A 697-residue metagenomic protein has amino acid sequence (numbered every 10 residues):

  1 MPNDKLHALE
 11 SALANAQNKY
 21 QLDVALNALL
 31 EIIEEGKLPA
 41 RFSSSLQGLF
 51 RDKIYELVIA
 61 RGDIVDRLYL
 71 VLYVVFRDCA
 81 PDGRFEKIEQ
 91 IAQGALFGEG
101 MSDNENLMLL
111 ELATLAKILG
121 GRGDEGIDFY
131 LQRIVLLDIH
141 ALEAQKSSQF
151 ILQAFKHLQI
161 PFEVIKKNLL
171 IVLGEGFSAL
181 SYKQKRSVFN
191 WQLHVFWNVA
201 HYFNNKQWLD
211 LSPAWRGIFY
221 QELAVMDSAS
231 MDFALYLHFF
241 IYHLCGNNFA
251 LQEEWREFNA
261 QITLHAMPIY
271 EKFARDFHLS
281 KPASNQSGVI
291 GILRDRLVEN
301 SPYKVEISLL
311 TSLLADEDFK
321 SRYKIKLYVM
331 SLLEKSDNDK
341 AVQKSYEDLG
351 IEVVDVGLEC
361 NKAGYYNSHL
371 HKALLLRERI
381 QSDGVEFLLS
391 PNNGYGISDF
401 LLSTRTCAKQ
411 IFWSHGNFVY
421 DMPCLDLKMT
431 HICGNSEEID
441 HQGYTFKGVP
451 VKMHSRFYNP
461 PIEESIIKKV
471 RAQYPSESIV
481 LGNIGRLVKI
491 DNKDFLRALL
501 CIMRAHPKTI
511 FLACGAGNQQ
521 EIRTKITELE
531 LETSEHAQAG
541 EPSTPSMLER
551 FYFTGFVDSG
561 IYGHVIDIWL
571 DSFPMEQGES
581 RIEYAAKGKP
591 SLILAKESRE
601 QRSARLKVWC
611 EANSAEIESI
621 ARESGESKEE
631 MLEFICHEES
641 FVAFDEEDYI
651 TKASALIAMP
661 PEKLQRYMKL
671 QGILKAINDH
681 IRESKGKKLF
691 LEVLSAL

Functional and structural regions predicted by a protein language model:
P2-E352: N-terminal subdomain of nucleotide-sugar transferases
F240-I262, R405-S465, I620: Active-site-proximal region of nucleotide-activated glycan assembly enzymes, centered on histidine/acidic-rich loops
V298-D318, R322-K324, F446-E535, G540-V557: Conserved catalytic-core segment of nucleotide-activated headgroup transferases in glycan assembly
I351-K372: A short, charged, and often flexible helix/loop element on the N-terminal side of the glycosyltransferase catalytic
I380, F556, I561-D567: Short alpha-helical donor nucleotide-sugar binding micro-motif in glycosyltransferases
I380-G394: Short N-terminal targeting/anchoring amphipathic segment
P423, I432-C433, E437-H441, H564-I568 (+1 more regions): Catalytic binding pocket for nucleotide-activated donors in carbohydrate/polymer assembly enzymes
D679-L697: C-terminal alpha-helical cap of glycosyltransferases
